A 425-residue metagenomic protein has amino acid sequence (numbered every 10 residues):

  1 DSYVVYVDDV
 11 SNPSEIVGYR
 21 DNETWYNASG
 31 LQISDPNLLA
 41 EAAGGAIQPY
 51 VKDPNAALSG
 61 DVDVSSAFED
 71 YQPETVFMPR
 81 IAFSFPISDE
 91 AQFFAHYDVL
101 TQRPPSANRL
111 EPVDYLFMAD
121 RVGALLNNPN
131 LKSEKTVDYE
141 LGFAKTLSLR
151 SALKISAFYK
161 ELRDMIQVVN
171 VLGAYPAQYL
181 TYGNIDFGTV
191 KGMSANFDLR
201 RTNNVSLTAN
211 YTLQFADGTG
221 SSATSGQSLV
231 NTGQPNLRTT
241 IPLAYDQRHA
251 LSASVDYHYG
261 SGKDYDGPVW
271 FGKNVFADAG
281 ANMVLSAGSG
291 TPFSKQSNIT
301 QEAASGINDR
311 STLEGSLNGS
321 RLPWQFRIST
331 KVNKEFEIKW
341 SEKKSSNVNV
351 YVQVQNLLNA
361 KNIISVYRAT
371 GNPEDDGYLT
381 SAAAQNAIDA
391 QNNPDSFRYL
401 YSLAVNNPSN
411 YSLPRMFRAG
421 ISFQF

Functional and structural regions predicted by a protein language model:
D1, T101, G262-D264, W270-D309 (+2 more regions): C-terminal beta-signal and adjacent terminal beta-strands/loops of Gram-negative outer-membrane beta-barrel proteins
D1-S88: Signature of Gram-negative outer-membrane beta-barrel scaffolds
S2-V4, F77, S106-P112, A119 (+6 more regions): Outer-membrane beta-barrel translocator domains and adjoining extracellular loop/strand segments of Gram-negative
P73-F77, K135-Y139, T189-K191, Q247-L251 (+3 more regions): Residues that define the transmembrane beta-barrel architecture of outer-membrane proteins
I81-F85, L141-K145, M193-L199, A209 (+6 more regions): Residues on the lipid-exposed face of transmembrane beta-strands in outer-membrane beta-barrel proteins
P86, Q92-P104, N108-L110, N130-T181 (+1 more regions): Membrane-embedded beta-barrel scaffold of Gram-negative outer-membrane proteins
E90-F93, R150-L153, N204-L207, G262-Y265 (+3 more regions): Repeated loop/turn-to-beta-strand initiation elements of outer-membrane beta-barrel proteins
F158-L162, I166, G173, A177-T291 (+1 more regions): Gram-negative outer-membrane beta-barrel transporters
